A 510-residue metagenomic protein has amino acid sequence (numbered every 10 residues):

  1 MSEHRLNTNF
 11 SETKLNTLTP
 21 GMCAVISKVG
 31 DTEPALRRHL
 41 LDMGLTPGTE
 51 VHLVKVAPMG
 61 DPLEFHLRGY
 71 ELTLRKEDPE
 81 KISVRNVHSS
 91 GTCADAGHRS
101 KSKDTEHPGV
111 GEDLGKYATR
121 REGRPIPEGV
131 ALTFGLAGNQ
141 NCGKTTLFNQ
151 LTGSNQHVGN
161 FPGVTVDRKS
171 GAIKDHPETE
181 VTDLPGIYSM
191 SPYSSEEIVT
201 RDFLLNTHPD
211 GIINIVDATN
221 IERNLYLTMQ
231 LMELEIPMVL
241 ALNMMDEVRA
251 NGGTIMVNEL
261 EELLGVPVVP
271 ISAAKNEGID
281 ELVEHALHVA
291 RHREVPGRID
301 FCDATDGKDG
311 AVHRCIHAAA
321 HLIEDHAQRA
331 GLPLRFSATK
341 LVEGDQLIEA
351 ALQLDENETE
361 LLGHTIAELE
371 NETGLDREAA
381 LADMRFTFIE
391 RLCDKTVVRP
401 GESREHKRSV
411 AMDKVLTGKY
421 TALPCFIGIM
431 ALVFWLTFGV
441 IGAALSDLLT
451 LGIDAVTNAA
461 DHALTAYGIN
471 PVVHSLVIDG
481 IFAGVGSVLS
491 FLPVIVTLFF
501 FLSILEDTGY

Functional and structural regions predicted by a protein language model:
F10-S11, E33-H39, P58-M59: Short alpha-helix capping/helix-loop boundary micro-motifs
H107-M190, N206-T207: Conserved G1/Walker A P-loop phosphate-binding module
R120-E122, A131, T200, V398-V415 (+1 more regions): Cytosolic juxtamembrane amphipathic/interface segments immediately preceding and feeding into a transmembrane helix
I173-H176, V199-V269: Conserved C-terminal guanine-recognition region of P-loop GTPase G domains, centered on the G4
D246-D303: Canonical P-loop GTPase G-domain recognition
H292, I299-Y467: Extended helical scaffolds that flank P-loop GTPase cores
F438-Y510: Membrane-embedded alpha-helical segments and adjacent helix-loop junctions characteristic of multi-pass solute
